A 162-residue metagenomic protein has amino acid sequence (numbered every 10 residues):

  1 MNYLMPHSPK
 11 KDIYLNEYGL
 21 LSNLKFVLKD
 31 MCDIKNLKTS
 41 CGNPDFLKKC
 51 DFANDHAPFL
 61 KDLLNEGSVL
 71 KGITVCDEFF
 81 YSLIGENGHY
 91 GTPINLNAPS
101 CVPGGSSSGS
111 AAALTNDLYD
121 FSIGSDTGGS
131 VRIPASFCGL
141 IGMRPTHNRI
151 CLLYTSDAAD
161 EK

Functional and structural regions predicted by a protein language model:
M1-D120: Gly/Ser-rich catalytic/binding loops embedded in alpha/beta enzyme cores
I123: Short Ser/Thr-interspersed hydrophobic loop/turn segments at strand-loop and sheet-helix junctions that line or gate
R132-C138: Structural signature of FAD isoalloxazine-binding scaffolds in flavoprotein oxidoreductases
T146: Conserved core segment of the aminotransferase class I/II
R149-L153: Charged C-terminal helix
Y154-K162: Single conserved hydrophobic/aromatic residue that forms the stacking wall/gate of nucleotide- or nucleobase-binding
